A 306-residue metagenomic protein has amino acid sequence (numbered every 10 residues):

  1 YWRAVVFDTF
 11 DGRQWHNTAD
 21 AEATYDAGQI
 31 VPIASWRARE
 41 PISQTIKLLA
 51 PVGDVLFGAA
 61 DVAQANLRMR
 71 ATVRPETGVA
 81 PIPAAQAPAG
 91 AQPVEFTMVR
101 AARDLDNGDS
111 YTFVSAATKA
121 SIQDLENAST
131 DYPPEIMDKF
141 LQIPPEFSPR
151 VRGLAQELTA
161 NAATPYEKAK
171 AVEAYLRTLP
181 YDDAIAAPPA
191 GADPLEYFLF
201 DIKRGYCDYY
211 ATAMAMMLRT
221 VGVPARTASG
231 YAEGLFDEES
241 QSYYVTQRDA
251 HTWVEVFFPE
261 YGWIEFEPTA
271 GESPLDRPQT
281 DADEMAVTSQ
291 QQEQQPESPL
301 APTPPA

Functional and structural regions predicted by a protein language model:
Y1-R3, T112-V114, Y175, W253-E255: Soluble periplasmic/extracytoplasmic beta-strand elements of cell-envelope proteins
R3-Q142: A cross-kingdom signal targeting lumenal/periplasmic-facing segments of multi-pass membrane and secretory-pathway
F7, G12, T130, A186 (+3 more regions): Short capping/connector residues at structural and topological boundaries
F10, V94, E135-D138, A190-P194 (+3 more regions): Residue-level signal for pocket-adjacent positions within structured domains
D104-D106, A120-G153, A163-F200: Short, surface-exposed glycine/acidic/tryptophan-bearing loops
N107-T112, Y197, H251, W263: A residue-level signal for beta-strand positions that form part of recognition/binding surfaces within mature
I122, E135-I143, P180-D182, T220 (+1 more regions): Juxtamembrane membrane-insertion context
L158-T252: Active-site neighborhood of thiol-dependent amide/isopeptide-bond enzymes
